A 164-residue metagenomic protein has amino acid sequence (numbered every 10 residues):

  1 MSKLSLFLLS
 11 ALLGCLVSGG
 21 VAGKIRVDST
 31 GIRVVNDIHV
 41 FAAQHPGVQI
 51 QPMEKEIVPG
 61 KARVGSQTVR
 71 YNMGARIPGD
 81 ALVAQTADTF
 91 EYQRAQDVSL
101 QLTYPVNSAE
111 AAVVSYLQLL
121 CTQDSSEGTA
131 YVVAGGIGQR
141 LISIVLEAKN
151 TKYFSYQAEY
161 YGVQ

Functional and structural regions predicted by a protein language model:
S2-F7, G14-V113: Propeptides and adjacent flexible N-terminal/non-core segments of secreted, proteolytically processed extracellular
L12, N107-A109, A134, N150: Generic marker of residues within folded, mature protein domains
S99-Q101, A111-Y116, L141-S143, S155-Q157: Beta-strand-rich binding-surface signature of beta-sandwich/beta-barrel folds used to engage anionic ligands
T122-D124: Change "in extracellular beta-sheet-rich domains … of secreted and cell-surface proteins" to "in beta-sheet-rich domains
E127: Short conserved active-site loop signatures built around small residues
V132-I137, L141-V163: Short, compact, well-ordered microdomains
